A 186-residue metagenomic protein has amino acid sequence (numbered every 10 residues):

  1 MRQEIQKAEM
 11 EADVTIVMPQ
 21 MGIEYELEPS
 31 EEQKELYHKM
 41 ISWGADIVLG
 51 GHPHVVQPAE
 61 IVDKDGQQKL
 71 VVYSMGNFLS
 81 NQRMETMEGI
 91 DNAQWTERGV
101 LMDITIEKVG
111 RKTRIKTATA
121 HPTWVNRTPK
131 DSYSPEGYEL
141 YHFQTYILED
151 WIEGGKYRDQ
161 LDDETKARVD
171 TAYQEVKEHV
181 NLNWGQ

Functional and structural regions predicted by a protein language model:
M1-Q186: Acidic, metal/ion-coordinating pockets
